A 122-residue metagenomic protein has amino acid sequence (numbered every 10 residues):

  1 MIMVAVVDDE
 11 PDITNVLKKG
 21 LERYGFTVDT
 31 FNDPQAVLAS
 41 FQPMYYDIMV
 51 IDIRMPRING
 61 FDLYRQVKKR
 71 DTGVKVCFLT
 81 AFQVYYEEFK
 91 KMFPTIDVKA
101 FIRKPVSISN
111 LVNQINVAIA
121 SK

Functional and structural regions predicted by a protein language model:
P11-D29, I96: Two-component/phosphorelay signaling modules centered on CheY-like receiver
T30-I48: Acidic, metal-coordinating helix/loop segments flanking the phosphotransfer/catalytic sites of two-component signaling
Q42-M44, V67-V74, I96: Conserved phosphotransfer cores of two-component systems
D52: Active-site residues of response regulator receiver
M55: Receiver (REC) domain active-site loop signature in two-component systems and cognate sites in sensor histidine kinases
L79-A81: Hydrophobic/aromatic residues positioned on beta-strands within the core alpha/beta folds
R103-I119: C-terminal output helix
